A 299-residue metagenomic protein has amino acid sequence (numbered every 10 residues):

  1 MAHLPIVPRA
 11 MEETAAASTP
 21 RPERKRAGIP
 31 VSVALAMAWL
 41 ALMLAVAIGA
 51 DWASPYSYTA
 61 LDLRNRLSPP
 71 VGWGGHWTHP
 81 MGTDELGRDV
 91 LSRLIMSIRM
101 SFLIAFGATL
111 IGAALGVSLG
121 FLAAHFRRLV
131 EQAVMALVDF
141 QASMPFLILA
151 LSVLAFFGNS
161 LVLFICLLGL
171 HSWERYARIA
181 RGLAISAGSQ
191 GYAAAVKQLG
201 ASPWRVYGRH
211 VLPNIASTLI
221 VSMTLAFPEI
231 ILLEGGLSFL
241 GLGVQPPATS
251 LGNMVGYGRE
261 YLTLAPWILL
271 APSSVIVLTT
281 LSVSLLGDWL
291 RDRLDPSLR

Functional and structural regions predicted by a protein language model:
M1-E12: N-terminal acidic, proline/glycine-rich, low-complexity intrinsically disordered segments
E12-T59, L137, I215-A216: N-terminal signal-anchor/first transmembrane alpha helix
R21-G28, W77-T83, G87, L91 (+2 more regions): A short amphipathic helical element positioned immediately N-terminal to and/or at the very start of a transmembrane
V46-T83, L242-A248: Hydrophobic alpha-helical transmembrane segments of membrane transport/permease proteins and related membrane-embedded
L86-R299: Alpha-helical transmembrane segments of integral membrane proteins, especially multi-pass inner/plasma-membrane
